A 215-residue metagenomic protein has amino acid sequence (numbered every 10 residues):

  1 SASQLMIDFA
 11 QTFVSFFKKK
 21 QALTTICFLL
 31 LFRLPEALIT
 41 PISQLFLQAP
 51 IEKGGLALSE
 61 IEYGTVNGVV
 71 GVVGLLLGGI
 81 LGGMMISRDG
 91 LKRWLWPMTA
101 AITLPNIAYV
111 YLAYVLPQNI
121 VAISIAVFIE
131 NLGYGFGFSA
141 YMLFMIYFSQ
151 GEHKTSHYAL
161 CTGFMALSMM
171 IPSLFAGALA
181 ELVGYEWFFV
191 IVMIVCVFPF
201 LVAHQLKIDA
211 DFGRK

Functional and structural regions predicted by a protein language model:
S1-I26: Juxtamembrane intracellular "pre-TM" segments in multi-pass secondary transporters
K19-I39: Pair of pore-lining "gating" transmembrane helices in MFS-fold secondary transporters
L30, T65-V73, A100, F128 (+2 more regions): Transmembrane alpha-helical cores of Major Facilitator Superfamily
F32, P41-Y63: Short amphipathic helix-loop junctions that connect adjacent transmembrane helices in Major Facilitator Superfamily/SLC
L77-W96, A180-E181: Helix-to-loop junctions at the C-terminal end of transmembrane segments in multipass secondary transporters
R93-Y141: C-terminal transmembrane helical hairpin of 12-TM major facilitator-type secondary transporters
F148, E152-E181: A late C-terminal transmembrane helix in Major Facilitator Superfamily
F188-K215: Multi-pass alpha-helical transporter architecture, strongest for 12-TM Major Facilitator/SLC carriers used
